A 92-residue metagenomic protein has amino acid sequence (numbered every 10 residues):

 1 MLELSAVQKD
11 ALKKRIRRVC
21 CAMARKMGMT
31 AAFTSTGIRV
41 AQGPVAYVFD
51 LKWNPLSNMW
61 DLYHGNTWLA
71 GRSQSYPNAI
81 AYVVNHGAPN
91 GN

Functional and structural regions predicted by a protein language model:
M1-G43, R72: Negatively charged, low-complexity tracts enriched in Asp/Glu with abundant Ser/Thr
V19, L51, L62, V83-N85: Generic hydrophobic/packing signal
T30-S73, N78: Acidic, low-complexity, intrinsically disordered interaction modules
Q74-P89: A short, charged, amphipathic alpha-helix used as a generic interaction element across diverse proteins
